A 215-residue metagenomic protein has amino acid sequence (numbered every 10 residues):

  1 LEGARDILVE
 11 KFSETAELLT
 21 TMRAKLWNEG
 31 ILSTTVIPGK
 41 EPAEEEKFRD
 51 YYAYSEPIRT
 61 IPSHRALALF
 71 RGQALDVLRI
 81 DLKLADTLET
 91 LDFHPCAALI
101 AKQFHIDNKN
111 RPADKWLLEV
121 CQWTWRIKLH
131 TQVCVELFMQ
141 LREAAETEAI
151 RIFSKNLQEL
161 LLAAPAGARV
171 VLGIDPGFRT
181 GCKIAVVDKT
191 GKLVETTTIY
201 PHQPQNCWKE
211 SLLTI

Functional and structural regions predicted by a protein language model:
L1-G173, R179-I215: Duplex nucleic acid-engaging cores and interfaces of nucleic-acid transaction enzymes
